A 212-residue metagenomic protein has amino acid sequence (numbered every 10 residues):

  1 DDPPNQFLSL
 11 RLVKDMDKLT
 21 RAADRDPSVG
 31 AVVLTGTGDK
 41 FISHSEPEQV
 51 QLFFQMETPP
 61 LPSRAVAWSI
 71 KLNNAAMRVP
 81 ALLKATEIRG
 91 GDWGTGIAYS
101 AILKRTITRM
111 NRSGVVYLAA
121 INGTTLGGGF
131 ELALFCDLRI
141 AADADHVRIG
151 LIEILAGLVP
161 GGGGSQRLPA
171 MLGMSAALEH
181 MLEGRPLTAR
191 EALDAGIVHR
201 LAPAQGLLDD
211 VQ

Functional and structural regions predicted by a protein language model:
D1-D39, E57-P59: Conserved CoA-thioester-binding segment of acyl-CoA-metabolizing enzymes
Q6-V13, W93-G96, A204: Flexible, glycine- and charge-enriched loops at secondary-structure boundaries
F7, I42, G128: Residues that form or flank phosphate/diphosphate-binding pockets in enzymes that use nucleotide phosphates
L12-D15, Y99-I102, L132: Hydrophobic alpha-helical membrane-association signature
K14-K18, S45-P47, D209: Soluble, non-transmembrane catalytic domains of enzymes that act on hydrophobic metabolites at membranes
D15, L19-A22, I102-G114: Catalytic-core regions built around general acid/base machinery
G36-R105: Glycine- (often His-adjacent) and acidic-residue-rich active-site loop that binds/positions the CoA thioester
T108-Q212: Crotonase-fold acyl-CoA enzyme core
